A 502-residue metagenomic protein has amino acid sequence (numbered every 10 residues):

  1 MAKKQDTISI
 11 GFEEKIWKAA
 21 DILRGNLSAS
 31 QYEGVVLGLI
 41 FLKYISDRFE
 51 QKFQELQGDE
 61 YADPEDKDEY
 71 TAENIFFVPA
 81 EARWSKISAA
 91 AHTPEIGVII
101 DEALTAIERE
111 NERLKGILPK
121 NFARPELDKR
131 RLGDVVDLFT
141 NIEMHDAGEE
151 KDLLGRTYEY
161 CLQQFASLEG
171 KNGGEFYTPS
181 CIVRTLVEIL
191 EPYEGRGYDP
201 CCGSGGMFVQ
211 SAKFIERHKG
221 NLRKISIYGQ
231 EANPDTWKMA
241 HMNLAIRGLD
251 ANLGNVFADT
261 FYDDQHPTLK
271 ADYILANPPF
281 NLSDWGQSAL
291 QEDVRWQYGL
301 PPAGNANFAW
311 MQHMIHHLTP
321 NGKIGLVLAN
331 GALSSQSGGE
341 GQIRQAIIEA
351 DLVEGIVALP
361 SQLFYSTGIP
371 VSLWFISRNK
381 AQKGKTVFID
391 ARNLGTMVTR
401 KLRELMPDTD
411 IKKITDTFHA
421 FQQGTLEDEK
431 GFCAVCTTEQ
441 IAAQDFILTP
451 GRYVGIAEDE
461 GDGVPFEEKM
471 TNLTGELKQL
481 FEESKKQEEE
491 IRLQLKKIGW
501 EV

Functional and structural regions predicted by a protein language model:
M1-Y193, N252-T260, Q265, A358-S361 (+4 more regions): Non-catalytic, mostly N-terminal accessory regions of nucleic-acid modification and defense proteins
K15, I22, Y32, V36-Y44 (+3 more regions): Conserved Class I SAM-dependent methyltransferase catalytic core
N26, W285-N305, G331-E340, P360-Y365 (+2 more regions): Short, contiguous acidic/charged loop-to-helix segments that flank catalytic cores in large enzymes
S28-A29, P267-T268, T367-I369: Short glycine/proline-enriched turns and hinge-like loops at secondary-structure junctions
L42, P234-D235, Y262, P279-L282 (+4 more regions): Conserved nucleotide-binding/hydrolysis micro-motifs of P-loop NTPases
P125, A147, C201, G229-N233 (+6 more regions): Hydrophobic alpha-helical scaffolding
N172-A276, N281-W285, L290-Q297, F308 (+2 more regions): Conserved S-adenosyl-L-methionine
K270-A271, R295, N305-N307, N321-K323 (+8 more regions): Active-site lining segments that contact anionic ligands and/or coordinate catalytic metals
